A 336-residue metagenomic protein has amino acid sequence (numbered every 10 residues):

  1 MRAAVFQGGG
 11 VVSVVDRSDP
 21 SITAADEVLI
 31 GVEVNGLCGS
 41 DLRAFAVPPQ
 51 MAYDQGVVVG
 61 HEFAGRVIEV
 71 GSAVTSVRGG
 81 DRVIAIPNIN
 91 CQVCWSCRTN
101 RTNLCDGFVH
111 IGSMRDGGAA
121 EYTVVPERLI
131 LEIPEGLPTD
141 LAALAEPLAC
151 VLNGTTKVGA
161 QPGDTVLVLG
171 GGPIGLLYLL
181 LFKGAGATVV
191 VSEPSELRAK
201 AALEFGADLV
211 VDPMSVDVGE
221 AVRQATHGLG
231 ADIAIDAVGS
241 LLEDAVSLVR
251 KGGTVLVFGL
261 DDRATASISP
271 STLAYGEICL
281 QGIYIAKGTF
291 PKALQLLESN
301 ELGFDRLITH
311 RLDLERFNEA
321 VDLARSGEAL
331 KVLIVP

Functional and structural regions predicted by a protein language model:
M1, I233, E243-S247, K287 (+1 more regions): C-terminal hydrophobic helical "lid"/dimerization subdomain of Rossmann-like NAD(P)H-dependent oxidoreductases
A3-I22, G39-E69, I84, L104-D116: N-terminal glycine-rich cofactor-binding segment
P20-N35, P48-W95, P134-G136: Glycine-rich beta-strand-centered segment in the early N-terminal region that forms part of a ligand/cofactor-binding
C91-L169: NAD(P)H dinucleotide-binding glycine-rich loop of Rossmann-like/cofactor-binding domains, especially the beta1-alpha1
T165-L169, K183-D244: Adenosine-nucleotide cofactor-binding segment
G175-L176: N-terminal Rossmann-fold NAD(P) dinucleotide-binding loop
L241-E301, P336: Glycine-rich phosphate-binding loop and adjacent beta-alpha segment of Rossmann(oid) nucleotide-cofactor-binding
